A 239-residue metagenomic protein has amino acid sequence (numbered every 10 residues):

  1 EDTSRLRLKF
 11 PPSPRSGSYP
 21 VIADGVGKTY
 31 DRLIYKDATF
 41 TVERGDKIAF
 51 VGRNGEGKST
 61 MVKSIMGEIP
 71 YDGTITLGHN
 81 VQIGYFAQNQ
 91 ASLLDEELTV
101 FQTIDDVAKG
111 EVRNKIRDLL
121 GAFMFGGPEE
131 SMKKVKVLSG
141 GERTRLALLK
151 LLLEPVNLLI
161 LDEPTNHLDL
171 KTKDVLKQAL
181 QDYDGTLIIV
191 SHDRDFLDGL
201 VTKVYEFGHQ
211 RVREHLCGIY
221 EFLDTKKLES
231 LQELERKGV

Functional and structural regions predicted by a protein language model:
E1-L6, K47: ABC transporter TMD-NBD coupling linker
K9, S13-V239: ABC ATP-binding cassette signature C-motif
